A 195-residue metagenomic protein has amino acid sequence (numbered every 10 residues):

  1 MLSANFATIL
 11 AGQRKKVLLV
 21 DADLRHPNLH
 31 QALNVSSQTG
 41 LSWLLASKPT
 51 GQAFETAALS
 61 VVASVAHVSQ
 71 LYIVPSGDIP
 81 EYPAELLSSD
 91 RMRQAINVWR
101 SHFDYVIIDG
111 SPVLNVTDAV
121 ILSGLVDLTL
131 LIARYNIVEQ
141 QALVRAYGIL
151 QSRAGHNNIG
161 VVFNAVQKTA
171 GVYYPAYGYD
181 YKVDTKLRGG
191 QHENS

Functional and structural regions predicted by a protein language model:
M1-S195: P-loop NTP-binding module
